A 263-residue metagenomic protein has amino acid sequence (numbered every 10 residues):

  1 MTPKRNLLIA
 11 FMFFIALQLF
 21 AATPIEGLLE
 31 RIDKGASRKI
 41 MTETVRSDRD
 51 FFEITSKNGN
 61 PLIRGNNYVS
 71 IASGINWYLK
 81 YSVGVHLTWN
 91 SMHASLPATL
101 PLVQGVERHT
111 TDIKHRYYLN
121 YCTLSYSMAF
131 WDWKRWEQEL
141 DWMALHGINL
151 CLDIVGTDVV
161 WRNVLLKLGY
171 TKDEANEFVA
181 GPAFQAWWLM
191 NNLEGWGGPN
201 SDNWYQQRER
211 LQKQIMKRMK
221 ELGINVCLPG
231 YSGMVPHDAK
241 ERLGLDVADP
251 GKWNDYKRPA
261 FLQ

Functional and structural regions predicted by a protein language model:
M1-L8: Bacterial N-terminal signal peptides that target proteins for export
I9-Q18: Bacterial N-terminal signal peptides
L19-A22, G27: Boundary at the C-terminal end of the N-terminal hydrophobic targeting segment
E26-L29, N149: Extracellular "leader-to-stem" segments immediately downstream of a signal peptide or signal-anchor in secreted/lumenal
L29-D48: Auxiliary, metal-adjacent structural segments of Zn-dependent hydrolase domains
E43-D48, E53-Y68, S73, L79-V83 (+3 more regions): Aromatic-lined carbohydrate-binding surfaces of glycoside hydrolases
L87: Phosphate-handling active-site elements
